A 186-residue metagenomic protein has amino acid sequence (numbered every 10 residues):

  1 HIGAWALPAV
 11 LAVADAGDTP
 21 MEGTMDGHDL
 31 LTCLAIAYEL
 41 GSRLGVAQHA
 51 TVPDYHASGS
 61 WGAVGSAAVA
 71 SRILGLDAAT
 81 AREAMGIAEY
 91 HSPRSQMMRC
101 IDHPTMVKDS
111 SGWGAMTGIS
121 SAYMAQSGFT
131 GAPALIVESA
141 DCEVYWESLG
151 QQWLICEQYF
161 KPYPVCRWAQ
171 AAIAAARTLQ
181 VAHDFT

Functional and structural regions predicted by a protein language model:
H1-A4, D29-L34, A50-A63, V107-W113 (+1 more regions): Active-site nucleophile and cofactor-binding loops and adjacent substrate-binding regions of central metabolic enzymes
H1-L44: Hydrophobic alpha-helical hairpins/lids featuring a short glycine-rich hinge
G17-P20, L44, Q48, D77 (+2 more regions): Long alpha-helical scaffolds in large eukaryotic adaptor/regulatory proteins, encompassing alpha-solenoid repeat systems
E22-D29, D54, S58, D77-T80: Short, surface-exposed helix-loop/turn micro-motifs enriched in polar/charged residues
A35-R43, A47, W61-V64, A88: Short, conserved phosphate-binding/catalytic loop or strand-edge motifs used in phosphoryl-/nucleotidyl-transfer
R43-P53, S95-D102: Glycine- and aromatic-rich loop/turn segments at beta-sheet edges
G59-A63, A68-T186: Functionally critical mobile loop/hinge segments
